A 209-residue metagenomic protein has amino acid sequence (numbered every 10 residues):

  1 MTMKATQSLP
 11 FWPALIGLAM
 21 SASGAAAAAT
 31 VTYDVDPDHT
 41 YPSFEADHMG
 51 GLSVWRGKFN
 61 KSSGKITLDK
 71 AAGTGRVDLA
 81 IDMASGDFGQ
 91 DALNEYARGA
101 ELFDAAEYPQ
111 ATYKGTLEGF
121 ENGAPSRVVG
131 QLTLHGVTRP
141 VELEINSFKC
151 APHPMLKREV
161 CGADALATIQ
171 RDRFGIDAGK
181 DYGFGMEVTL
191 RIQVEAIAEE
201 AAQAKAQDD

Functional and structural regions predicted by a protein language model:
M1-T2, R158: C-terminal intrinsically disordered extensions
T2-A14: Bacterial N-terminal signal peptides that target proteins for export
T2-M3, A22-A28: Intrinsic low-complexity, intrinsically disordered segments enriched in polar/basic residues
W12-S23: Bacterial N-terminal signal peptides
A27-D209: Low-complexity, acidic/polar, glycine-enriched regions of mature
